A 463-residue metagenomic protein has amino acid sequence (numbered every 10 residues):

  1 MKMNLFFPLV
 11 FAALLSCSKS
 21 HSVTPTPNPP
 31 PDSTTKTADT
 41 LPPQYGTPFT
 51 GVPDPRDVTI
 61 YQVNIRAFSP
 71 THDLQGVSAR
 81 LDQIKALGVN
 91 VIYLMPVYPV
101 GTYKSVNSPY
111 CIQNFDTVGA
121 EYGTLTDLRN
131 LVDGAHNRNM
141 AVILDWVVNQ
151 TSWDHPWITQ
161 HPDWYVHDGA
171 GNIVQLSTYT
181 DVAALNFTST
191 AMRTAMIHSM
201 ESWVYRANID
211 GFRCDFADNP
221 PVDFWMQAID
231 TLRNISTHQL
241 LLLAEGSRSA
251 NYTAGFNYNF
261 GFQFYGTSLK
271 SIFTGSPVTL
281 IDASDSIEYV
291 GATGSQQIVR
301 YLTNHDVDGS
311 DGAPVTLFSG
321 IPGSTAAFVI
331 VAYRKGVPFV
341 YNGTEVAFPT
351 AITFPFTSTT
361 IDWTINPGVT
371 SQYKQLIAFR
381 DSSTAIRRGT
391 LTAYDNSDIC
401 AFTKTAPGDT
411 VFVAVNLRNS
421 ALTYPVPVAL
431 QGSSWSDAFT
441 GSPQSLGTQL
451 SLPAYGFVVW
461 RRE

Functional and structural regions predicted by a protein language model:
K2-L9: Sec-dependent signal peptide recognition, specifically the positively charged N-region followed immediately by
L14-S16: C-terminal motif of bacterial Sec signal peptides marking the signal peptidase cleavage site
S18-P70, L74-Y93, P99, G320-I321 (+2 more regions): Carbohydrate-interacting/catalytic domains
T35-Q44, H198-S199, Y205, D215-Y301 (+7 more regions): Active-site-proximal helices and loops of the catalytic beta/alpha 8
L41-Q75, A79-V91, M95-A207, Q227-T237 (+2 more regions): Substrate-binding/active-site clefts of carbohydrate-active enzymes
S78-G88, V132-D133, D285-G291, A327-R334: Short amphipathic alpha-helices and their capping/turn segments at secondary-structure boundaries
Y93-S105, D145-D154, D215-P221, E245-S249 (+2 more regions): Short, solvent-exposed turn/loop segments enriched in Gly/Ser/Thr/Pro and often Arg
N107-D116, P162-D163, L176-A183, G261-S268 (+2 more regions): Short glycine/proline- and charge-enriched loop/turn segments that cap or connect secondary-structure elements
